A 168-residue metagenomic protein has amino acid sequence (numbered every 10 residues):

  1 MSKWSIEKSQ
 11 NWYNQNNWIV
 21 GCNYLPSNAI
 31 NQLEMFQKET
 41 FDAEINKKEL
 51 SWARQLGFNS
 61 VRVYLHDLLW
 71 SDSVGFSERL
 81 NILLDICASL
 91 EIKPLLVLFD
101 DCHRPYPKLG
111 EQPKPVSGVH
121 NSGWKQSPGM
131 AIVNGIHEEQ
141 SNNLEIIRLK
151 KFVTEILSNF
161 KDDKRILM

Functional and structural regions predicted by a protein language model:
M1-M168: Active-site mouth of glycoside hydrolases
